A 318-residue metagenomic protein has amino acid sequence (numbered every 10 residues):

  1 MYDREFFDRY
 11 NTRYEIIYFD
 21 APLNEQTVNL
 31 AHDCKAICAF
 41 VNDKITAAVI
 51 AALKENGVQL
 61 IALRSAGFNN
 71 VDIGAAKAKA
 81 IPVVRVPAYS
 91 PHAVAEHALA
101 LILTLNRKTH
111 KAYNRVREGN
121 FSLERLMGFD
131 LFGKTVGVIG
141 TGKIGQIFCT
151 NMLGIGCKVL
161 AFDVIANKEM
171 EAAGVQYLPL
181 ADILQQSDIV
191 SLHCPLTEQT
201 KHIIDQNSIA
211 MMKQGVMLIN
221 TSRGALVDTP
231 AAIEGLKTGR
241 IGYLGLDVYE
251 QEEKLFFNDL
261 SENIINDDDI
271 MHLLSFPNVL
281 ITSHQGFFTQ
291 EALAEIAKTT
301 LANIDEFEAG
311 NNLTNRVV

Functional and structural regions predicted by a protein language model:
M1-V83, D205: An N-terminal-biased, well-structured beta-alpha scaffold segment characteristic of Rossmann-like dinucleotide-binding
N29-L30, D182-I183, S208, H272-L273: Structural alpha-helical scaffold elements that stabilize or flank donor/cofactor-binding regions in carbohydrate
V41-N42, D188, C194-L196, S222-R223 (+1 more regions): Short glycine-/small-residue-rich Rossmann-like dinucleotide-binding loops
K79-I81, P87-T135, I147-T150: Phosphate-binding beta-alpha-beta segment of Rossmann-like dinucleotide-binding domains, i.e., the NAD(P)
E124-Q214: Rossmann-like dinucleotide/phosphate-binding beta-alpha-beta segment
G215, G224-V318: Rossmann-like dinucleotide-binding domain for NAD(H)/NADP(H)
I219: Glycine-rich nucleotide-phosphate-binding loops and adjacent flexible coil segments
